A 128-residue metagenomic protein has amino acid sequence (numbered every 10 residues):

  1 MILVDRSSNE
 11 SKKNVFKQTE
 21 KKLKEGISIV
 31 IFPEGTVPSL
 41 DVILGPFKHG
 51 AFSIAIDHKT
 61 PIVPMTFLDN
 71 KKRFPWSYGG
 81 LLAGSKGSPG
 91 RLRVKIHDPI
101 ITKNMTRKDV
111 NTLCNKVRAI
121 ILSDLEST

Functional and structural regions predicted by a protein language model:
M1-K17, K21: Membrane-interfacial amphipathic helices and adjacent loop/beta segments that form the lipid-substrate binding surface
L3, V30-F32: Structural motif
V4-R6, H97-P99, D124: Conserved beta-strand termini and adjacent loop/short-helix elements that scaffold enzyme active sites in alpha/beta
K12, P38-S39: Acidic, metal-coordinating catalytic cores used for nucleic-acid/nucleotide bond scission and strand-transfer chemistry
K17-Q18, H49, S53, N115 (+1 more regions): Generic recognition of well-ordered alpha-helical segments within structured catalytic/regulatory domains
K21, N70, K108-T128: Membrane-interfacial terminal anchoring regions of lipid-handling membrane enzymes
K24-V30, S39-K108, T112: A cross-family acyltransferase "interaction/gating" segment
G35: Active-site metal-binding loops of divalent metal-dependent hydrolases
